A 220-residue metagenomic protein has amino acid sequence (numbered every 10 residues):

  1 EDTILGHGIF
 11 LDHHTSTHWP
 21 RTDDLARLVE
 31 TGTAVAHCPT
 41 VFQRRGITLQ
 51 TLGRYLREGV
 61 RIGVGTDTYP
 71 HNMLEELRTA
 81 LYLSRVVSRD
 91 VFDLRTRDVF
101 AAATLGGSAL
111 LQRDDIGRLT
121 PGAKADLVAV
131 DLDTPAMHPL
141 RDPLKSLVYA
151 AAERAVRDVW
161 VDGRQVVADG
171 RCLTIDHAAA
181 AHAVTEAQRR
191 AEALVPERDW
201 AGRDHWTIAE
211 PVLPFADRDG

Functional and structural regions predicted by a protein language model:
E1-H71, S88-L94: Active-site core of metal-dependent hydrolases
A26, R97-D98, H182: A generic "alpha-helical surface" signal
A34, Q50-M137, A150-A152: His/Asp/Glu-enriched, well-ordered alpha-helical/loop segment that forms or immediately abuts the divalent-metal
I47-T48, L74-E75, R141, A179: Short Asp/Glu-rich motifs
T104-G220: Active-site microenvironment of metallo-dependent hydrolases
